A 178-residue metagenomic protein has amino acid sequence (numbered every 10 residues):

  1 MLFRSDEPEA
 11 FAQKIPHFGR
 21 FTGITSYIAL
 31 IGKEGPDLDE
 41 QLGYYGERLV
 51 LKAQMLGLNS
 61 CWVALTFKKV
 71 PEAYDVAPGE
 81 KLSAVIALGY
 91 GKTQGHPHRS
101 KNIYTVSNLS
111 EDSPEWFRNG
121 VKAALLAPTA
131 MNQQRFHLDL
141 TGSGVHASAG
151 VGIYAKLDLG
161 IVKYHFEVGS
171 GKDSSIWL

Functional and structural regions predicted by a protein language model:
M1-L178: Acidic, surface-exposed loops and disordered segments
